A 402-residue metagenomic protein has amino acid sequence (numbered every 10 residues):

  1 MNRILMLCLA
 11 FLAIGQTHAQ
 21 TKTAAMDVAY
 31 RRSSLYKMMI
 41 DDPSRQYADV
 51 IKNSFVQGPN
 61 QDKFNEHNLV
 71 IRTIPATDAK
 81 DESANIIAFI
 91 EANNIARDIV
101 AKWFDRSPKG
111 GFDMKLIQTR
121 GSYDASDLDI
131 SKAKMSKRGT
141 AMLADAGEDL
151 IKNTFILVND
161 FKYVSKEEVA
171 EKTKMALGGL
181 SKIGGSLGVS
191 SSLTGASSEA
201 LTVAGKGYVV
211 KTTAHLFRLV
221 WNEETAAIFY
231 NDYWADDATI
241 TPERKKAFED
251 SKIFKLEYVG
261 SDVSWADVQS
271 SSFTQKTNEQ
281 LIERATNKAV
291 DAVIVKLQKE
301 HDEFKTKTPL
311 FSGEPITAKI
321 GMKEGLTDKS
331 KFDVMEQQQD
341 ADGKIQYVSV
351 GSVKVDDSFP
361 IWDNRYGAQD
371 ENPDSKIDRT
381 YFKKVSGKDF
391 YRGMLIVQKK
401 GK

Functional and structural regions predicted by a protein language model:
I4-A13: Sec-dependent N-terminal signal peptides
I14-A19: Sec/Tat signal peptide C-region and signal peptidase I cleavage site
Q20-K402: Surface-exposed, polar/charged interaction patches used for macromolecular assembly or partner binding
